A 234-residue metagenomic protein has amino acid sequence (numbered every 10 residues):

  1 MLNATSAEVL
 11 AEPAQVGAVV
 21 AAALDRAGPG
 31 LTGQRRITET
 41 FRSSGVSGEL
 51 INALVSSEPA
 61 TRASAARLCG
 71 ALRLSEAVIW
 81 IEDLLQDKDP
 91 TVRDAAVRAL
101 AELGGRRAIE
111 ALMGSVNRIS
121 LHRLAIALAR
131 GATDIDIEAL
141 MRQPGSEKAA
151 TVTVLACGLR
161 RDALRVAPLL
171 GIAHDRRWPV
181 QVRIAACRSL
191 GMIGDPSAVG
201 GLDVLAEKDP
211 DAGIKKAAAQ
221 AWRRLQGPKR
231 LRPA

Functional and structural regions predicted by a protein language model:
M1-R26: Acidic, Ser/Thr-rich low-complexity segments on the non-lumenal side of membrane proteins
A7, G17-A21, Q34, T38-L54 (+7 more regions): Amphipathic alpha-helical scaffolding segments comprising HEAT/armadillo-like alpha-solenoid repeats
G17, Q34, R62, R93 (+5 more regions): Residue-level detector of extended alpha-helical repeat arrays and alpha-solenoid scaffolds
A27-G28, C69, R73, L100 (+8 more regions): Alpha-solenoid repeat junctions
P59, C69, R183-E207, D211: Extended alpha-helical scaffolding segments
P59-R73, K88-R98: Membrane-embedded segments
A66, E82, A96-V97, M113 (+6 more regions): Hydrophobic core positions within HEAT/HEAT-like alpha-solenoid repeats
